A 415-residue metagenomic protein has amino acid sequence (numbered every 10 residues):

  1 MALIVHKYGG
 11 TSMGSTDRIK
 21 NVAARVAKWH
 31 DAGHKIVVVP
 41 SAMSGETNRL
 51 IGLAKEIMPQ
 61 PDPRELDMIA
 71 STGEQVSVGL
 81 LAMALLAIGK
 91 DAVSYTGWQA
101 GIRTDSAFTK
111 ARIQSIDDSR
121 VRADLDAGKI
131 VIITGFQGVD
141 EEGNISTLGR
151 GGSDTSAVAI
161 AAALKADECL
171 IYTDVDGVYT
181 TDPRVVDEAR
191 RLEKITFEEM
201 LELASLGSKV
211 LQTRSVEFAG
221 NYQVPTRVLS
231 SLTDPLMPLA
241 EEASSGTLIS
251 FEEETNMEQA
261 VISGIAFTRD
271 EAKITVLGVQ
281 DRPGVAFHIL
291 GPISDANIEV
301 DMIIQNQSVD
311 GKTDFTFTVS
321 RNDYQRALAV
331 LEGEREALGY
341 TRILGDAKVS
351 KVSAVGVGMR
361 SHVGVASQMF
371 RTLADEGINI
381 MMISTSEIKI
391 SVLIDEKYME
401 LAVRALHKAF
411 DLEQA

Functional and structural regions predicted by a protein language model:
M1-V216, N306, T318, L393-D395 (+2 more regions): Nucleotide/pyrophosphate-binding catalytic subdomain
A23, A27-H30, A162, G220 (+4 more regions): A structural alpha-helix within SAM-dependent methyltransferase catalytic domains
H34, K90, V224, I298 (+1 more regions): Short phosphate-binding/catalytic loops that engage adenosine nucleotides
M43, V175-G177, Y222-T226, S230-P235 (+3 more regions): Glycine-rich beta-alpha junction loops
I57, L239-A415: A conserved regulatory-domain signal marking ACT and ACT-like small-molecule sensing domains and adjacent regulatory
T134, S205-D270: Phosphate/diphosphate-binding glycine-rich loops and adjacent basic-rich segments that engage nucleotide
E168-Y172, T226-V228, D301, M382: Short hydrophobic alpha-helical runs that function as membrane-insertion/retention elements
